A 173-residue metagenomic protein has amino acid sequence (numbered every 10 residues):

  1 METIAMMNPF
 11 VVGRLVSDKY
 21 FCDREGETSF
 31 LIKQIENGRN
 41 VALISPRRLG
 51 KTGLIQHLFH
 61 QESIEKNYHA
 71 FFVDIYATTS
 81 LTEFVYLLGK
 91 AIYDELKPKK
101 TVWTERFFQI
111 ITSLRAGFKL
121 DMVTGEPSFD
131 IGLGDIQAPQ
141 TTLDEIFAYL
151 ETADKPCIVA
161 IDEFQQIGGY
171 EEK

Functional and structural regions predicted by a protein language model:
M1-E62: Walker A/P-loop-proximal flanking segment of P-loop NTPase domains
N40, P46-L49, G53-G168: P-loop NTPase nucleotide-binding core
E172-K173: Substrate-gripping "pore-loop 1 plus following alpha2 helix"
